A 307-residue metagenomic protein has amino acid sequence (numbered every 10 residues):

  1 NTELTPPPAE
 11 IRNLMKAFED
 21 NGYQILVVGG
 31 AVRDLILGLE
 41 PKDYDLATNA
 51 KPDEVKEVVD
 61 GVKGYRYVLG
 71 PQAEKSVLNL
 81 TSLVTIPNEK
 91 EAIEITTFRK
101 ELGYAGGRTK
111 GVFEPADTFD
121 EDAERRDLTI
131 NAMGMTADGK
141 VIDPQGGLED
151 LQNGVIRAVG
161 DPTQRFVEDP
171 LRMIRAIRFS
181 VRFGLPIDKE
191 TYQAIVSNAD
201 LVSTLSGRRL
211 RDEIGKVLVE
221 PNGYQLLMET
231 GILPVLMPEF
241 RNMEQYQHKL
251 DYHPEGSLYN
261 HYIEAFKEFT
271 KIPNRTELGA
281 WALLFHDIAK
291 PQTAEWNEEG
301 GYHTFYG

Functional and structural regions predicted by a protein language model:
N1-G307: Catalytic cores of the polymerase beta-like nucleotidyltransferase superfamily and closely associated nucleotide
